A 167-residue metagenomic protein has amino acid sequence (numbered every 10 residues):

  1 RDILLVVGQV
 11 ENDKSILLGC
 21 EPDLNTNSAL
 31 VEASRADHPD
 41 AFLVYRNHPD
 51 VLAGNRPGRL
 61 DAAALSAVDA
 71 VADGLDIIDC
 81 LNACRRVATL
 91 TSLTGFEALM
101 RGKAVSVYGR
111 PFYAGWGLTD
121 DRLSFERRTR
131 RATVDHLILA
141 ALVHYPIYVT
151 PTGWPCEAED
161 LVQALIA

Functional and structural regions predicted by a protein language model:
R1, G117-A167: Leloir-type glycosyltransferase catalytic cores
D2, D69, R85: Conserved acidic residues
I3-D13, N47-H48, R110: Short loop/turn segments at strand-loop or loop-helix junctions that form parts of catalytic or ligand-binding pockets
K14-S28: Mid-to-C-terminal functional-domain signal that highlights helix-capping/loop sites within ligand-binding modules
C20-D23, G58-A62, K103-V105, D120-S124: Short secondary-structure boundary/capping segments
V31-D73: Catalytic donor nucleotide-activated moiety binding site of glycosyltransferases and closely related
D69-G74, E126-R130: Short acidic-hydrophobic, aromatic-tinged amphipathic segments that line or gate anion-handling sites
G74-T119: A donor-sugar binding/catalytic signature common to diverse glycosyltransferases and related nucleotide-sugar
